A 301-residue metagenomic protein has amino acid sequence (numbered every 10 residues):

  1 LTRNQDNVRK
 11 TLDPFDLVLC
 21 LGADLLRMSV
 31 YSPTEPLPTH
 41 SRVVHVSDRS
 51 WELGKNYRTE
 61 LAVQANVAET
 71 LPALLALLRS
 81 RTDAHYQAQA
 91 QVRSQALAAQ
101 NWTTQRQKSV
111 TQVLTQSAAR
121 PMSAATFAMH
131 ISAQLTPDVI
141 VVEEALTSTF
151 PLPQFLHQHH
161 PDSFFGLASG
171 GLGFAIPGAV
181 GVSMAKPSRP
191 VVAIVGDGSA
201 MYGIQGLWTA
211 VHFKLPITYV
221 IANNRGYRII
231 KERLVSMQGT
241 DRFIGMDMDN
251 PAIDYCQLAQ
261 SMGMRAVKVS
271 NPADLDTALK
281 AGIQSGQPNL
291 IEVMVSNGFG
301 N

Functional and structural regions predicted by a protein language model:
L1-A98: Glycine-rich, acidic loop regions that bind phosphate or pyrophosphate groups
T2-Q5, Q64-A68, A96-Q107, A118-A125 (+6 more regions): Electropositive phosphate-/nucleotide-binding environments in soluble metabolic enzymes
R9-P14, G54-N56, A62-Q64, L71-P72 (+1 more regions): Thiamine diphosphate
L19-C20, H45, E143, A193 (+1 more regions): Redox-cofactor binding/interface segments in oxidoreductases and associated redox assembly factors
D24, P137-I140, P288: Intrinsically disordered or highly flexible coil/loop and linker segments, enriched in small and charged/polar residues
L25-R27, R120-S123, S199-Y202: Active-site glycine- and acidic-residue-rich loops that bind and position anionic ligands or nucleotide-like cofactors
A96-I176, V180-S183: Active-site diphosphate/adenylate-binding microenvironment
